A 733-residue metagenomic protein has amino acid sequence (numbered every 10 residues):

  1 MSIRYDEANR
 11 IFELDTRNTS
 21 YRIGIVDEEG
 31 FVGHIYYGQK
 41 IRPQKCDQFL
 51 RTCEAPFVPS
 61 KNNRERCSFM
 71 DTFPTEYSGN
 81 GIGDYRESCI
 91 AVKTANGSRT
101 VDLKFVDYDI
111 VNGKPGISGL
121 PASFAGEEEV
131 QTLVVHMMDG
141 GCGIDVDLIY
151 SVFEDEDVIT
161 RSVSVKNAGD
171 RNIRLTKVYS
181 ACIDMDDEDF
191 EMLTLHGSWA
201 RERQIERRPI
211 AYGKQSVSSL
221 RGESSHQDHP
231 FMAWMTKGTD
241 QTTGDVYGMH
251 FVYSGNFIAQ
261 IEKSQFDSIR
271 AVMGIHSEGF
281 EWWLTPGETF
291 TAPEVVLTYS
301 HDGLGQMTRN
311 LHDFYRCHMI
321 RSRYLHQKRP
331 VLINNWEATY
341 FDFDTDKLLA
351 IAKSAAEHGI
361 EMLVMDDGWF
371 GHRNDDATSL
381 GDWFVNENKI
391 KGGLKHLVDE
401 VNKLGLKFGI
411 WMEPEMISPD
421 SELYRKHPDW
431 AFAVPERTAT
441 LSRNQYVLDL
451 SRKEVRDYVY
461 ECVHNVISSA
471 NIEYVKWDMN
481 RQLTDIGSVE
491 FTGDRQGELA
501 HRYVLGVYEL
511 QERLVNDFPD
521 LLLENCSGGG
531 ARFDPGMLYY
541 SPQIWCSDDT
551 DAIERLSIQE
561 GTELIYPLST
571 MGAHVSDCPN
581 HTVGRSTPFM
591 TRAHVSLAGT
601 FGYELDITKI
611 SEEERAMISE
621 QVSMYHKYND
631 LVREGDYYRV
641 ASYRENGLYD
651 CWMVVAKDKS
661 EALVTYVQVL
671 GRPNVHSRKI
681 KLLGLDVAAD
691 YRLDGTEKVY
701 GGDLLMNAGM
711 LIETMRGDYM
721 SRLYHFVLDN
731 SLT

Functional and structural regions predicted by a protein language model:
Y5, R10-E13, Y21, E29-E262 (+2 more regions): Polysaccharide-binding surfaces and accessory modules of carbohydrate-active proteins
N18, V163, G287, I333 (+7 more regions): Conserved, mostly hydrophobic/aromatic
D71-P74, G79-D109, K114, T243-N256 (+5 more regions): Glycine-rich, aromatic-flanked loop segments that form ligand/cofactor-binding clefts across common enzyme folds
A91, S98-D107, W282-H301, M720-F726: Short Pro-Gly-centered flexible turn/kink motifs
M232, Q241, Y643-D686: Carbohydrate-binding surface patches
Y324-E461, Y474: Aromatic-lined carbohydrate-binding/catalytic grooves of carbohydrate-active enzymes
S418, L423-D457, H501-T608: Glycan-recognition surfaces
G701-T733: C-terminal beta-strand-rich structural cap/linker in extracellular carbohydrate-active enzymes
